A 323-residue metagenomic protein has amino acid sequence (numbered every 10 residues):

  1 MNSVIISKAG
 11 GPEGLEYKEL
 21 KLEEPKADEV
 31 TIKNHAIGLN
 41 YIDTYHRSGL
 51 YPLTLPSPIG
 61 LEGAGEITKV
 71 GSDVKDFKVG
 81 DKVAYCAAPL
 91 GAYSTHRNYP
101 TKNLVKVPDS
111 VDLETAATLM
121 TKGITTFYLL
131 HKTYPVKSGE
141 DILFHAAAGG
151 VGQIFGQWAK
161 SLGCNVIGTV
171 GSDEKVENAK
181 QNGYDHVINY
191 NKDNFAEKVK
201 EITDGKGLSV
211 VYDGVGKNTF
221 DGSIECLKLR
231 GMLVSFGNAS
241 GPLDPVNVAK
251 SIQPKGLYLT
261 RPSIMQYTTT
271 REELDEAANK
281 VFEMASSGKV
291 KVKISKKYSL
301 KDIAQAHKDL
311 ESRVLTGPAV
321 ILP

Functional and structural regions predicted by a protein language model:
K21-G38, S48-G91: Glycine-rich beta-strand-centered segment in the early N-terminal region that forms part of a ligand/cofactor-binding
K82, D141, N165, G231-M232 (+1 more regions): Short glycine-centered segments of the SAM/dcSAM-binding site in methyltransferase folds
Y85-A146: NAD(P)H dinucleotide-binding glycine-rich loop of Rossmann-like/cofactor-binding domains, especially the beta1-alpha1
L119-K192: Mid-domain Rossmann-like dinucleotide-binding core that forms the NAD(H)/NADP(H) cofactor-binding site
V170, N218-K289, P323: Glycine-rich phosphate-binding loop and adjacent beta-alpha segment of Rossmann(oid) nucleotide-cofactor-binding
F195-G205: Short amphipathic alpha-helix with an adjacent loop that forms part of the alpha/beta core around
R271-P323: C-terminal hydrophobic helical "lid"/dimerization subdomain of Rossmann-like NAD(P)H-dependent oxidoreductases
